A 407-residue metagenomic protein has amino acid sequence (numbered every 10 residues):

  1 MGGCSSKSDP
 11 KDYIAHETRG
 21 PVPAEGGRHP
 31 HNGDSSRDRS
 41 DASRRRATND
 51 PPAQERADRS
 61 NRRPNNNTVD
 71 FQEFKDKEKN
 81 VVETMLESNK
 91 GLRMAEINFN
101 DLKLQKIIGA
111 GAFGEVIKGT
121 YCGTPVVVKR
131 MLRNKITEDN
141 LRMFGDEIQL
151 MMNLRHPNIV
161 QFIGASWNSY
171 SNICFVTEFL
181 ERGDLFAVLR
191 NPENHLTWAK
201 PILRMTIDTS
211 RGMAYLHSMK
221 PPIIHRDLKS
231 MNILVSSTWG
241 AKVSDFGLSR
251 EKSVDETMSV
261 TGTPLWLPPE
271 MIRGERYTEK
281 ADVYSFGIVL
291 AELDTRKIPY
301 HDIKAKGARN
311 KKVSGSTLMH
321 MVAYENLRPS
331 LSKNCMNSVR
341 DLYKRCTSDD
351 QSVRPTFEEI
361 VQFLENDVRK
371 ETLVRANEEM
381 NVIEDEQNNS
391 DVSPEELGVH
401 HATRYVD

Functional and structural regions predicted by a protein language model:
Q105-V116: Protein kinase glycine-rich loop
F144-Q149: Regulatory alphaC helix of protein kinase catalytic domains
Q161-I173: Short beta-strand micro-motifs within the conserved protein kinase catalytic domain, predominantly in the N-lobe
Y170-D184: Conserved short submotifs of the Hanks-type protein kinase catalytic core that shape the nucleotide-binding pocket
P192-D208: Activation segment of protein kinase catalytic domains, centered on the conserved DFG
D282: Conserved catalytic-loop aspartate of Hanks-type protein kinases
